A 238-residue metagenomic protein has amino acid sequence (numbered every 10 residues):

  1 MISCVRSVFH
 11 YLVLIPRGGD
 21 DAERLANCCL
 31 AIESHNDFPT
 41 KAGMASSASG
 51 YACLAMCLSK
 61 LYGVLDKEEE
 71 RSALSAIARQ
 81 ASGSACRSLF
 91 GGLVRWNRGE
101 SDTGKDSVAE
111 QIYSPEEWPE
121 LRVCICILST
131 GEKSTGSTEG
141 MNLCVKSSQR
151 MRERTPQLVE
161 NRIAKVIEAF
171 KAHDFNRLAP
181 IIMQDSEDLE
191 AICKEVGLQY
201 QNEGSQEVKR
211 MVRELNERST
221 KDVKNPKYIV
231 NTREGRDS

Functional and structural regions predicted by a protein language model:
M1-A42, M56-E68, E207, N225-Y228 (+1 more regions): ATP-binding N-lobe of GHMP and related small-molecule kinases
A31-N36, I77-Q80, K221: Extended hydrophobic secondary-structure segments that form protein cores and membrane-embedded regions
E33, N97, C126-S129: Short beta-strand segments
M44-A48: Active-site nucleophile and cofactor-binding loops and adjacent substrate-binding regions of central metabolic enzymes
S49-C57: Short amphipathic alpha-helical face segments that pack within enzyme cores and frequently flank/anchor catalytic
L61-R71, K146, A169-A172: Inter-helical turn/loop segments and adjacent helix faces that build the functional surface of alpha-helical bundle
E69-R122, K194, Q201, Q206: Alpha/beta catalytic cores of group-transfer enzymes, especially the acyltransferase/condensing modules of polyketide
Y113-S238: C-terminal nucleotide
